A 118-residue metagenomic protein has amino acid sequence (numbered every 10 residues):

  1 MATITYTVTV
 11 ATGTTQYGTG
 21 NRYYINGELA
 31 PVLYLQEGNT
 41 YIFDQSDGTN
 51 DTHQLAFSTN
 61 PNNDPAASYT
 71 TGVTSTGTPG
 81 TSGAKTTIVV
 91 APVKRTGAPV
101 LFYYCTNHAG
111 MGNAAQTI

Functional and structural regions predicted by a protein language model:
M1-P31, T40, Q45: Edge beta-strand plus adjacent loop/short-helix module at the start of the mature soluble/periplasmic domain
I4-T15, I25, T49-T52, T71-I118: Extracellular/periplasmic metallocenter environments
V32-G38, G97: Extracellular/lumenal carbohydrate-interaction signature centered on repeated Trp-anchored short motifs
E37, Y41-I42, N50: Cell-surface/extracellular proteins and modules involved in cell-wall/glycan interaction or trafficking/anchoring
I42, N62-D64, G97: A broad, structure-centric signal for solvent-exposed, well-ordered loop/edge residues that line or flank functional
Q45-D47, T59-P61, N107: A mature extracytoplasmic/lumenal domain signature
T52-D64, Q116-T117: Short, surface-exposed beta-strand/strand-loop-strand elements in extracellular ectodomains
N63-G72: Surface-exposed loop/edge segments in extracytoplasmic proteins
